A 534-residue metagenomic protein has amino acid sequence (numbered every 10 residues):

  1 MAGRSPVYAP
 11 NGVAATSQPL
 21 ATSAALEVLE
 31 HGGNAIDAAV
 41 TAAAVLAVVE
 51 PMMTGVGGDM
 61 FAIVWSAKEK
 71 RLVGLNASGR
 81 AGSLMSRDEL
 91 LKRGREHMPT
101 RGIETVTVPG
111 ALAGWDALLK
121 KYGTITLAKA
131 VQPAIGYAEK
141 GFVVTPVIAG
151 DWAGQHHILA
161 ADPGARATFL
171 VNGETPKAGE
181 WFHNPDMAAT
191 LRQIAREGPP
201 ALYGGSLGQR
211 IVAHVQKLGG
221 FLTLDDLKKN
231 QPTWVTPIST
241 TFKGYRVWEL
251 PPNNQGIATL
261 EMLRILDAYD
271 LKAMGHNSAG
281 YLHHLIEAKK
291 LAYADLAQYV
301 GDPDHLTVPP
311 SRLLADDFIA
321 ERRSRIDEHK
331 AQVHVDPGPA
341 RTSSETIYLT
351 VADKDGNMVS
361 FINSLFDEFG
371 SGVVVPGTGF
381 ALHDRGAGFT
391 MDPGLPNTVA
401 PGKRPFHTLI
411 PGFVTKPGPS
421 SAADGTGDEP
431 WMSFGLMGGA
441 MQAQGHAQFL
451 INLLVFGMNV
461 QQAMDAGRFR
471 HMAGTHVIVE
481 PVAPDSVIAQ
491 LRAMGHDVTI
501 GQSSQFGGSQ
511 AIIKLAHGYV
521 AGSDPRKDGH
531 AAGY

Functional and structural regions predicted by a protein language model:
M1-S23, E27, A35-G198, L202-G204 (+4 more regions): Noncatalytic scaffold domains of N-terminal-nucleophile
V48-G55, D59-V73, F221-T223, N357-M432 (+2 more regions): Active-site rim segments in enzyme catalytic domains, especially the processed small/beta chain of N-terminal
W234, S343-T346, H407-L409: Short, small/polar residue-rich loop motifs at catalytic or cofactor-binding pockets
W248-G256, T346-T350, I362-V373, L436-Q442 (+1 more regions): Glycine-rich phosphate/pyrophosphate-binding beta-alpha loops
G256-K272, V414, E429-W431, G438-M464: M16/insulysin-pitrilysin zinc metalloprotease superfamily fold
A268-L365, G377-T378, R385, Q502: Internal maturation/activation junctions in enzymes
D355, K403, H446, V455-S503: Extended C-terminal subregions enriched in glycine
